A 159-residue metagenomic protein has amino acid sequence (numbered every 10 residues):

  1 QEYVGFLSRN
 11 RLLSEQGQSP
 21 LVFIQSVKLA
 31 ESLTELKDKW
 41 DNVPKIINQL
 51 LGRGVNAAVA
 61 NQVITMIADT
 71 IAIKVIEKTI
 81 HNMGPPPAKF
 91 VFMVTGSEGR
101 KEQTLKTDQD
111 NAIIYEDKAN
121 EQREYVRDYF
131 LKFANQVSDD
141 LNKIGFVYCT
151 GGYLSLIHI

Functional and structural regions predicted by a protein language model:
E2-E77, M83: N-terminal regions immediately upstream of nucleotidyltransferase
A57, N61, Q122-F130: Alpha-helix N-cap/helix-initiation motif
K74-K78, D108, Q136-I144: Generic, well-ordered alpha-helical scaffold segments in large soluble proteins
I80-G96, G152-L154: Long, charged, glycine-rich C-terminal linkers/tails
M93-T95, A112-E116, I144, C149-G151: Generic beta-strand/beta-sheet core signal
K101-R127: Catalytic metal-binding acidic patch
D128-Y148, G152: Phosphate/diphosphate-binding loops
I157-I159: Conserved small/polar residues in nucleotide/adenosyl-binding loops
